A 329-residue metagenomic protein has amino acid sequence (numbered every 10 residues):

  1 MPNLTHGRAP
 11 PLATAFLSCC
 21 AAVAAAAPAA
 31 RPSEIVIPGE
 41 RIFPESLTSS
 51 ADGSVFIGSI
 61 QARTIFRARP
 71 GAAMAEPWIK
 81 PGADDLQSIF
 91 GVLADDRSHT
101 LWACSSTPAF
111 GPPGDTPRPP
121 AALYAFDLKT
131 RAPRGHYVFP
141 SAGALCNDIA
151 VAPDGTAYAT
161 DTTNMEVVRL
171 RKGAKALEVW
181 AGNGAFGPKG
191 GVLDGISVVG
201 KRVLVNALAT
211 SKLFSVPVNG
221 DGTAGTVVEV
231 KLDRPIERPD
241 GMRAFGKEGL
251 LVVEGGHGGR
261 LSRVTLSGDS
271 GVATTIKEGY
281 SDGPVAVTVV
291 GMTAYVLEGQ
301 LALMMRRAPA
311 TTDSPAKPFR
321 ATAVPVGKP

Functional and structural regions predicted by a protein language model:
A27-R41: A short helix->beta-strand "capping" segment at the edge of beta-propeller domains
I35, A75-G82, R134-V138, L177-G184 (+2 more regions): Beta-propeller fold detector
P38-V55, A83-P108, F139-A157, A185-V203 (+2 more regions): Beta-rich, blade/repeat-based domains predominating in secreted/periplasmic proteins but also intracellular
V55-Q61, D95, L101-R118, A157-T163 (+3 more regions): Conserved beta-strand positions in repeat-built beta-propeller and related beta-rich domains
R63-I65, F110-G111, L123, M165-V168 (+2 more regions): Structural signal for beta-propeller blades
R69-A73, D127-R131, R171-K175, P217-G222 (+2 more regions): Short loop/turn segments that connect beta-strands within beta-propeller blades
P117-A152: Asp-box/WD-like beta-propeller blade repeats and closely related beta-sheet repeat scaffolds
P119-D127, S314-G327: Beta-propeller blade signature
